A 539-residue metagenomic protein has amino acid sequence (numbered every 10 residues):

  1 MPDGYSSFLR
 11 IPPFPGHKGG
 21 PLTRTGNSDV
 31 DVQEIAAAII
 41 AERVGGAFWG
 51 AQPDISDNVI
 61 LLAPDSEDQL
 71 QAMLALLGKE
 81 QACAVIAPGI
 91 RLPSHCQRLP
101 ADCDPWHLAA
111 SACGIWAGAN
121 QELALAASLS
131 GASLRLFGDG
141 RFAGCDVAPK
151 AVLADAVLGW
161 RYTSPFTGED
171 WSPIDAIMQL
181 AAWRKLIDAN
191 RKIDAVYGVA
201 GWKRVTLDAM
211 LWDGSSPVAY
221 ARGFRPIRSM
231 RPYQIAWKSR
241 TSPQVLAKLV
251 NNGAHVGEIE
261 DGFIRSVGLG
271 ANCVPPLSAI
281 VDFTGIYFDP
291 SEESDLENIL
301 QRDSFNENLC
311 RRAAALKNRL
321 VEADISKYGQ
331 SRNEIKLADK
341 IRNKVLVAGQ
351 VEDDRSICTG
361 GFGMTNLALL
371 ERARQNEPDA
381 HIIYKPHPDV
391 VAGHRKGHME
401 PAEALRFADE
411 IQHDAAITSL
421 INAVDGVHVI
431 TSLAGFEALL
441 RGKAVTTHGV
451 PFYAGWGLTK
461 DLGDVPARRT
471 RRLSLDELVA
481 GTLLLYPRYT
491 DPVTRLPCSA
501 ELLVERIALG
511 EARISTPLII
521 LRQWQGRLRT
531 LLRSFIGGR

Functional and structural regions predicted by a protein language model:
M1-R539: Catalytic-core helical/loop segments in enzymes performing group transfer/polymerization on anionic/lipid-linked
